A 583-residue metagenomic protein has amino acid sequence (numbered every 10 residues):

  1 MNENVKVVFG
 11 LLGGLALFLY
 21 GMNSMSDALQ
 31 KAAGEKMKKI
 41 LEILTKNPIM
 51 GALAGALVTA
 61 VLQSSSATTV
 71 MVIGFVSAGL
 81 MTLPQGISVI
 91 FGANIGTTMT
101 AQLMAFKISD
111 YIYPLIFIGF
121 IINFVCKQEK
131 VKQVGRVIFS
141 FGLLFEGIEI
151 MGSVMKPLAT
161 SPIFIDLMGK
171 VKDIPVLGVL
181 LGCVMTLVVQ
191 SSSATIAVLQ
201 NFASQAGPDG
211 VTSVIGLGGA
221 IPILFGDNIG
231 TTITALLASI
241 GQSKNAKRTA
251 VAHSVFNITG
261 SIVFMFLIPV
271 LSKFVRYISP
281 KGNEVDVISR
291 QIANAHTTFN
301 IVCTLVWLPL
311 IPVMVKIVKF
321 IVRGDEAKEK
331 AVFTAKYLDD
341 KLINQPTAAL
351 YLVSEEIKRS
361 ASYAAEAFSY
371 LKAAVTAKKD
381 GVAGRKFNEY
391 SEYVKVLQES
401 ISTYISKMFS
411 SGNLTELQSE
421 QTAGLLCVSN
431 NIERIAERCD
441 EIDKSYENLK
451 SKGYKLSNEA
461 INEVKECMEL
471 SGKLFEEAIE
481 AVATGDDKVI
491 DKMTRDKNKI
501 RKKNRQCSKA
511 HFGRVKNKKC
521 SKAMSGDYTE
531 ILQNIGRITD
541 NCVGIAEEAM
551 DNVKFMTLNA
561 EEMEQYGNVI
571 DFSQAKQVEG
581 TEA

Functional and structural regions predicted by a protein language model:
N2-P48, I138-V184, N201-S204, V211-S213: Helix-loop-helix hairpins and the membrane-proximal interhelical loops of multi-pass alpha-helical transport proteins
M22-K31, V72-S77, I118-K132, A235-Q242: C-terminal ends of transmembrane helices
S24-A32, K36, I40, Q102 (+11 more regions): Membrane-spanning helices that line or support transport/gating and their immediate boundary helices in channels
E35, K39, I43, N47 (+14 more regions): Alpha-helical transmembrane segments of multi-pass membrane proteins, especially transporters and channels
T59-L62, V70-G96, Q102-Y111, I122-N123 (+4 more regions): Membrane-interfacial helix-loop connectors
M81, F106, I215, L237 (+4 more regions): Cytosolic, long alpha-helical scaffolding segments
M99, V154-K170, K273-V285: Membrane-interface helix termini and inter-helical loops of multi-pass transporters
F120-G182, V255-S261, R290-I311: Core mid-bundle transmembrane helix pairs that form the ion/substrate translocation pathway in diverse multi-pass
